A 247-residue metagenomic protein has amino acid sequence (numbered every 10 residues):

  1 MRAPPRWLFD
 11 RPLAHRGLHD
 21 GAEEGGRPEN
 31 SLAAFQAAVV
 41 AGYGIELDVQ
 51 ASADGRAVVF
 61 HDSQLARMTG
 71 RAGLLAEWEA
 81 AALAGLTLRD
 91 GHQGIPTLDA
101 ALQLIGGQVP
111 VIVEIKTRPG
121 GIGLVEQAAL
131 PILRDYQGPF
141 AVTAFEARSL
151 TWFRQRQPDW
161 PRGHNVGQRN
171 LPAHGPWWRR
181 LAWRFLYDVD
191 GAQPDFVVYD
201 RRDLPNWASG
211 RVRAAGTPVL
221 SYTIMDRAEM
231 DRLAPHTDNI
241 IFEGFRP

Functional and structural regions predicted by a protein language model:
M1-P247: Phosphate-group recognition and catalysis centered on beta-loop-alpha active-site segments
